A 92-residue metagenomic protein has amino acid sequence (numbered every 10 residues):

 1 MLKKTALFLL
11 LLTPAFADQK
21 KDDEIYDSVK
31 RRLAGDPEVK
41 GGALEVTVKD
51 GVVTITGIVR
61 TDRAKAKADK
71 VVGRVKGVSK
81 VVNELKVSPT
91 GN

Functional and structural regions predicted by a protein language model:
M1-N92: N-terminal targeting leaders
